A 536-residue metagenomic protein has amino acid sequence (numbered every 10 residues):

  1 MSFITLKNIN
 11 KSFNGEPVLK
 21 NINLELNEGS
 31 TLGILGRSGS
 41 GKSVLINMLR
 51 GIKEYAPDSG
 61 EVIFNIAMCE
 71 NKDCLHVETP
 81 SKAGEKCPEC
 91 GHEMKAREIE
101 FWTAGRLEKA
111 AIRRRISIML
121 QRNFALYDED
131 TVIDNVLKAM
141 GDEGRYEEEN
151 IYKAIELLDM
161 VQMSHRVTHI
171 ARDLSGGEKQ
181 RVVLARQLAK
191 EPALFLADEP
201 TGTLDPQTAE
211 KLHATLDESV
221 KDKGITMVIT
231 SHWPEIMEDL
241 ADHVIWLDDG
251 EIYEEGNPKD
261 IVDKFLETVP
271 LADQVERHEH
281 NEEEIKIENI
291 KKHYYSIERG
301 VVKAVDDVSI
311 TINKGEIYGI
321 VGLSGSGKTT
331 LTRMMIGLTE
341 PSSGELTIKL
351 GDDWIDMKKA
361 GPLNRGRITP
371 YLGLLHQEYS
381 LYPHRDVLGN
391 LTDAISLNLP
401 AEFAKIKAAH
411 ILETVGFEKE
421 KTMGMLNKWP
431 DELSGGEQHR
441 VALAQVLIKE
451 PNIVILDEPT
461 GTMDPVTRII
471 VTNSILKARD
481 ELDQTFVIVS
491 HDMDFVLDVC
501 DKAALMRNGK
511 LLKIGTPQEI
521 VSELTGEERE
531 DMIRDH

Functional and structural regions predicted by a protein language model:
R50, I336: Helix-to-loop junction immediately C-terminal to a conserved catalytic motif
E70-K86, K95-S117, W354-G373, E523: ABC ATPase NBD coupling module
D130-G141, R385-L397: Q-loop/switch helix immediately C-terminal to the Walker
E149-R166, F403-G424: Conserved ABC ATPase "signature" region
I170-L174, E178, W429-L433, E437: Conserved ABC ATPase signature
F195-D198, V454-D457: Catalytic Walker B motif of ABC-type/P-loop ATPase nucleotide-binding domains
